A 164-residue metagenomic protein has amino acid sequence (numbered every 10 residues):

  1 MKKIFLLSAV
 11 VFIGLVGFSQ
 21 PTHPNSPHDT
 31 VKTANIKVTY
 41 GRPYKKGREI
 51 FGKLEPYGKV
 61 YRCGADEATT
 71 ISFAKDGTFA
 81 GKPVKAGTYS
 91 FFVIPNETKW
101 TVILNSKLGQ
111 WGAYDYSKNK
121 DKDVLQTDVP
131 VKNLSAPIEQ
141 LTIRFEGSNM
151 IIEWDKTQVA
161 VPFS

Functional and structural regions predicted by a protein language model:
M1-T22: Bacterial Sec-dependent N-terminal signal peptides
L7, T39, S72, F92 (+3 more regions): Beta-strand residues in well-ordered beta-sheet regions across diverse protein folds
Q20-K59, G109-S164: Primarily secretory-pathway and cell-envelope proteins
C63-Q110: Mid-length scaffold segments of soluble, non-membrane domains
